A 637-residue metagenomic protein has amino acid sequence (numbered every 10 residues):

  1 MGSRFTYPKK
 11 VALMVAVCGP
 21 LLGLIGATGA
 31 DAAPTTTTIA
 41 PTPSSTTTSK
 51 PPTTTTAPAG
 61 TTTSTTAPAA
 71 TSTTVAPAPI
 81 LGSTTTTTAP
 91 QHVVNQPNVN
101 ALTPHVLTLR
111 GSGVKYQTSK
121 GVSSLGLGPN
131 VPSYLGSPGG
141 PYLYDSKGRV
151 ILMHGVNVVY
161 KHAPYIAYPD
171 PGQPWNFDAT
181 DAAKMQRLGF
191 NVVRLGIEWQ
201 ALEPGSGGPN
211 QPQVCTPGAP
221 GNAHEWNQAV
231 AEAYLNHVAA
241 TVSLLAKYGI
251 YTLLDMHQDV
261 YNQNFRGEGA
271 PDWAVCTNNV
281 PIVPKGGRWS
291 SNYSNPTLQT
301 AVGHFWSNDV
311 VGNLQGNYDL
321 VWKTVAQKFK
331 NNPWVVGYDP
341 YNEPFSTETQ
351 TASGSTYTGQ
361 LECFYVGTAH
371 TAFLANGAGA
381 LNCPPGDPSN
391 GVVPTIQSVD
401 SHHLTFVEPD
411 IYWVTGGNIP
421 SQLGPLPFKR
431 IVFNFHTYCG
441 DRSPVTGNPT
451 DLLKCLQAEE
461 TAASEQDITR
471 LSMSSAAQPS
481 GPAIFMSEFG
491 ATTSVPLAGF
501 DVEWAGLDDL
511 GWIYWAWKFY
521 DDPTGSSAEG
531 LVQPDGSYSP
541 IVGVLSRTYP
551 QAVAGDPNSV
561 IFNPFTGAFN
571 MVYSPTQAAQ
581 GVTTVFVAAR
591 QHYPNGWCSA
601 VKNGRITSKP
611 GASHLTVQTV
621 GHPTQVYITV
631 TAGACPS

Functional and structural regions predicted by a protein language model:
G2-V15: Bacterial N-terminal signal peptides that target proteins for export
M14-L24: Bacterial N-terminal signal peptides
A32, A67, T73, P77-L152: N-terminal module-boundary/linker segments of secreted carbohydrate-active enzymes
P34-P90: Extracellular mucin-like PTS domains
G126, N130-Y134, P138-M153, N157-G416: Active-site mouth of glycoside hydrolases
H154, T437, P444, L452-T548: Substrate-binding cleft of secreted/luminal carbohydrate-active enzymes
V336, P409, S421-L453: Aromatic- and acid-rich polysaccharide-binding/catalytic face of secreted or lumenal carbohydrate-active enzymes
D535-G611: Surface beta-strand/loop "capping" patches
